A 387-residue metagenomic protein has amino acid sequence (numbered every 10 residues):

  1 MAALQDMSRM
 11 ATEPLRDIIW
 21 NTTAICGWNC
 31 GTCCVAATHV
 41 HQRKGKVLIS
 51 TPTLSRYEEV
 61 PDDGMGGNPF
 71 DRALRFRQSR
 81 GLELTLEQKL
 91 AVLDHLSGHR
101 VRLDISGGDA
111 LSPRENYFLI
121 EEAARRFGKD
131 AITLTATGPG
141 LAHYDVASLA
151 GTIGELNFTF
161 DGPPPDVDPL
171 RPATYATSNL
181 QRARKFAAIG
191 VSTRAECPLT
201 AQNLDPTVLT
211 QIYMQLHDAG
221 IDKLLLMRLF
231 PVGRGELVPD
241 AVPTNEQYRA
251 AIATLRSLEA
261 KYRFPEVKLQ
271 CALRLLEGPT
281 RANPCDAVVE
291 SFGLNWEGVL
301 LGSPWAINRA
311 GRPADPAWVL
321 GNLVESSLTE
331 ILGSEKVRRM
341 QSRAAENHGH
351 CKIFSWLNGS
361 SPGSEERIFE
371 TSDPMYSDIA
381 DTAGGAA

Functional and structural regions predicted by a protein language model:
M1-R16, A36-R72, W305-A387: Flexible mid-to-C-terminal extensions adjoining Fe-S/redox cofactors in radical SAM and related proteins
D17, T38-L84, H99-P113, A124-L141 (+4 more regions): Core AdoMet radical
N21, H41-K46, D63, T152-E155 (+2 more regions): Radical SAM enzyme [4Fe-4S]-AdoMet core and its adjacent flexible, acidic and glycine-rich loops/tails across
N21-C30, A36, D109: Cysteine-centered iron-sulfur cluster-binding motifs in ferredoxin-type domains/subunits of redox enzymes
C26, C30-C33, C285, S303 (+1 more regions): Short cysteine clusters
E87, L93: Glycine/alanine-rich phosphate-binding loops at beta-alpha junctions
L96, A123-A124, S148-L149, F186 (+1 more regions): Generic structural signal for hydrophobic
N116-E121, A142-A150, D205-Y213: Distinct, well-ordered alpha-helical segments
